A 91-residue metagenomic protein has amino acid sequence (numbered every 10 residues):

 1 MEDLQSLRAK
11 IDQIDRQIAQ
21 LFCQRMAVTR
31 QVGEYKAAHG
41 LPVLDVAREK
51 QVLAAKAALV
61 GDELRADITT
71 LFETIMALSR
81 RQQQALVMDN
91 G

Functional and structural regions predicted by a protein language model:
M1-G91: Domain-level signature for soluble enzymes in the chorismate/prephenate branch of the shikimate pathway
